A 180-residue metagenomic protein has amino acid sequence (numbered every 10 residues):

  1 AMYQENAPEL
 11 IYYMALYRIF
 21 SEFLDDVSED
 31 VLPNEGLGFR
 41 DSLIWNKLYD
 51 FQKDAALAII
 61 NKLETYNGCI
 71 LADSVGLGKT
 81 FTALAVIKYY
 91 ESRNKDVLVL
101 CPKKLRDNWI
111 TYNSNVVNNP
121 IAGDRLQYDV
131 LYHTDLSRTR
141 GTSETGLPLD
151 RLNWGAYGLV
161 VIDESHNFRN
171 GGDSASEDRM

Functional and structural regions predicted by a protein language model:
A1-S74, F81-R93, G155, L159 (+2 more regions): ATP-dependent helicase/translocase motor core
G36-K47, T80-L84, K88-R179: SF2 helicase/translocase NTPase motor core, specifically the RecA-like lobe 1 inter-motif segment between Walker
